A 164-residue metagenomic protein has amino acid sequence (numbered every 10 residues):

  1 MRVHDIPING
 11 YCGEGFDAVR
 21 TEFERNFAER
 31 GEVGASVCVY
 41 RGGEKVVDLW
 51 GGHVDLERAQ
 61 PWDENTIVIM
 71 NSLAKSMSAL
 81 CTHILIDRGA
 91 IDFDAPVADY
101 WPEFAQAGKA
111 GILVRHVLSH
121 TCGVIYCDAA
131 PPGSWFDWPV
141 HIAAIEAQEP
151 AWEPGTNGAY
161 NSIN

Functional and structural regions predicted by a protein language model:
H4, N9-M70, A90-D92, A143 (+1 more regions): Short, conserved catalytic-motif segment at the N-terminal edge
C12-G15, T66, F93, A110 (+2 more regions): Residue-level signature of the cytosolic catalytic core of signaling kinases
E14, A18, I112, H116 (+2 more regions): Generic alpha-helical secondary structure signal
G15, V19, M70-A74, S78 (+4 more regions): Hydrophobic (often cysteine-bearing) scaffold residues that line and stabilize catalytic clefts of nucleotide/cofactor
G34-S36, P96, N157: Residues at or immediately flanking beta-strands
E64, I69-L73, L85-A129, A147-E149: Active-site helix/loop module of the DD-peptidase/beta-lactamase fold, centered on the serine-lysine SxxK catalytic
I67, Y126-N164: Catalytic-site signature segments of enzymes, centered on catalytic residues
